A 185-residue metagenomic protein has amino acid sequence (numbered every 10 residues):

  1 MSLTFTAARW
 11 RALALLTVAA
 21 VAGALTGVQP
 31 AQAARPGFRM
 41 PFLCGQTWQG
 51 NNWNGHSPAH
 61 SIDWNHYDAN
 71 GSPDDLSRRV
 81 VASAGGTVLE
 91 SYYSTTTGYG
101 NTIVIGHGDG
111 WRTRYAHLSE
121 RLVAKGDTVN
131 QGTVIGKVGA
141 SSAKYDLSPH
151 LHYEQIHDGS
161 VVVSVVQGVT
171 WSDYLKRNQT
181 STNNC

Functional and structural regions predicted by a protein language model:
M1-A33: Secretory targeting and sorting signals
R35-F42, W48-Q49, N65-L76, A124-T133 (+1 more regions): Acidic, glycine-rich catalytic/binding loops that coordinate metals and/or anionic ligands
W53, S91-Y92, R121, V138-S141: Residue-level recognition of beta-strand microenvironments
H56, T95-T97, A143-D146: Short glycine/serine/proline-enriched coil/turn segments at secondary-structure junctions
D75-S77, A82-L122, P149: Zn2+-dependent peptidoglycan hydrolase active-site motif and core
T102-I103, N130-K144: Short hydrophobic beta/alpha edge segments that flank linear recognition/processing sites
